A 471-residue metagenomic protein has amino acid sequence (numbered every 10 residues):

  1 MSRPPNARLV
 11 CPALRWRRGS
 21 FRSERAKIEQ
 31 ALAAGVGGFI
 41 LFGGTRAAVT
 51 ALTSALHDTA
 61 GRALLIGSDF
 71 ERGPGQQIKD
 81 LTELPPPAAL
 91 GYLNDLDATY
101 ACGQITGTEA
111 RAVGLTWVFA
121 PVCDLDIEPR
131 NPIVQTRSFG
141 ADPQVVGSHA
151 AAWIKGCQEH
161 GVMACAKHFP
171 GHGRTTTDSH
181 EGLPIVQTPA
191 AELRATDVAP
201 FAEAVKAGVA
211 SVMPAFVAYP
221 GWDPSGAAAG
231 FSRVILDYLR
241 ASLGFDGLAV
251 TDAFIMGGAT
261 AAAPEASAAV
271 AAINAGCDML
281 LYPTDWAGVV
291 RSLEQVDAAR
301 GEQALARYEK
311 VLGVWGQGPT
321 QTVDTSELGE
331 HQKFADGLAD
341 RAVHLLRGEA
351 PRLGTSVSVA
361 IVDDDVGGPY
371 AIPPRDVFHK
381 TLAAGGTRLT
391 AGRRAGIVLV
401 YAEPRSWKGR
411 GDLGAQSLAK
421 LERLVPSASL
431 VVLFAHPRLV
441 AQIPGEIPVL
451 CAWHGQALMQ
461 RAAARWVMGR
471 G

Functional and structural regions predicted by a protein language model:
M1-G35, S242, A261-G471: Preference for extracellular/luminal or secreted protein segments
L9-S23, P87-A101, G182-A195, I255-A262: Active-site mouth loops of central-metabolism enzymes
R15-R18, I66-Q76, T116-D126, A166-H172 (+1 more regions): Short glycine-enriched loops at secondary-structure junctions
A26-F42, Q104-W117: Catalytic domains of carbohydrate-active enzymes, especially glycoside hydrolases
Q30, F39, R46-L64, P74-Q76 (+1 more regions): Second-shell residues forming the walls of enzyme active-site clefts
K79-Y92, E128-F139, D178-P184: Surface-exposed, active-site-proximal loop segments in enzymatic domains
N94-L115, D197, A268-N274: Alpha-helical scaffold segments that flank or form the walls of functional sites
